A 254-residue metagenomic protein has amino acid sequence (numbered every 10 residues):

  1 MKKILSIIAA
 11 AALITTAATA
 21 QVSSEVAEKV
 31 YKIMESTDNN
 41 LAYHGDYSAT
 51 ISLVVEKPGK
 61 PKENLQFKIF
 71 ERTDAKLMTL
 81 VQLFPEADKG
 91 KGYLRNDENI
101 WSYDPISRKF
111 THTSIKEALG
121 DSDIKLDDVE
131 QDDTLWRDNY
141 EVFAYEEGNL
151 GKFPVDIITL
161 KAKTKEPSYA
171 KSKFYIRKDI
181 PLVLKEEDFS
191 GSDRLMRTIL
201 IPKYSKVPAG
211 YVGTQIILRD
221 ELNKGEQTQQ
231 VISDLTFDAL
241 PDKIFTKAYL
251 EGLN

Functional and structural regions predicted by a protein language model:
I4-I14: Sec-dependent N-terminal signal peptides
T16-A20: Sec/Tat signal peptide C-region and signal peptidase I cleavage site
Q21-S36, A42-G45, P61, D97-A170 (+2 more regions): Flexible, processing/modification-adjacent segments and terminal tails in exported/periplasmic/extracellular proteins
N40-D46, K206-G210: Edge/loop elements at the starts and ends of beta-strands within beta-rich repeat scaffolds
A42-E56, L77-T79: A short, Trp-centered hydrophobic/proline-enriched beta-strand micro-motif
T50-E56, L83, T159-K163, L218: Generic short beta-strand segments
Q66-I106, H112: Mid-chain, structured segments of secreted extracytoplasmic proteins
T111-T113, Q131, G151-K247: Gly/Pro-enriched, hydrophobic low-complexity segments that function as extracytoplasmic propeptides/linkers
